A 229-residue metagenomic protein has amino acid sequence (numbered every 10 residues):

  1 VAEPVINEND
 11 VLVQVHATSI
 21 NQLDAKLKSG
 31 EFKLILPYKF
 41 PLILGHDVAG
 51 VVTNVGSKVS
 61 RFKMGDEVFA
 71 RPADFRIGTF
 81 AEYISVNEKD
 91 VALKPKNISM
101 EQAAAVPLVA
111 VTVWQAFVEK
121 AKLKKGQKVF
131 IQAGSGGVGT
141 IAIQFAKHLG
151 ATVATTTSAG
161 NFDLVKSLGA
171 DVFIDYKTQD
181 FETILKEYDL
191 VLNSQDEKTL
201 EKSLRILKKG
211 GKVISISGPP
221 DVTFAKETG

Functional and structural regions predicted by a protein language model:
A2-I20, F32-F75: Glycine-rich beta-strand-centered segment in the early N-terminal region that forms part of a ligand/cofactor-binding
P37, R61, A70-A133: NAD(P)H dinucleotide-binding glycine-rich loop of Rossmann-like/cofactor-binding domains, especially the beta1-alpha1
F69, F130, I174, V191-L192 (+1 more regions): N-terminal Rossmann-like NAD(P) cofactor-binding module of classical short-chain dehydrogenase/reductase
A104-D175: Mid-domain Rossmann-like dinucleotide-binding core that forms the NAD(H)/NADP(H) cofactor-binding site
L123, L185, I206-K208: A generic alpha-to-beta junction signature in SAM-dependent methyltransferases
T183-L190: A short acidic, Gly/Pro-enriched loop at the edge of an enzyme's catalytic core that lines a small-molecule cofactor
K198-G229: Glycine-rich phosphate-binding loop and adjacent beta-alpha segment of Rossmann(oid) nucleotide-cofactor-binding
